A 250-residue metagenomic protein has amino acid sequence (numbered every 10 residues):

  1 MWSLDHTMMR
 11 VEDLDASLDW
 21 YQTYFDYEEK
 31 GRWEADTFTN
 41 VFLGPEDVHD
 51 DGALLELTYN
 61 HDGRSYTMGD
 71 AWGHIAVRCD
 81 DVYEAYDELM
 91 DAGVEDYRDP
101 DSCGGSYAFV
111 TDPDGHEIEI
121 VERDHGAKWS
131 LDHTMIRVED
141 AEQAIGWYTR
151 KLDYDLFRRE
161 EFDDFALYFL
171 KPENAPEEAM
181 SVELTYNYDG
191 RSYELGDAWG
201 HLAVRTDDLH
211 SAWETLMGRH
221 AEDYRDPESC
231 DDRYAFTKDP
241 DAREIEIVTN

Functional and structural regions predicted by a protein language model:
M1-S3, T67-W72, S102, K128-S130 (+2 more regions): Short glycine-enriched loop/turn motifs at secondary-structure junctions
W2, M8-G52, I136-V182: Core segments of cupin and vicinal oxygen chelate
H6, G31-R32, F42, V77 (+5 more regions): Vicinal oxygen chelate
L14, V82, A141, L209-H210: Residues at or immediately preceding the N-termini of alpha-helices
H49, D62-R64, A175-P176, D189-R191: Active-site/binding-pocket entry motifs
L54-L57, W72, L131, V182-L184 (+1 more regions): Short, structured motif recognition centered on aromatic/hydrophobic residues
Y59-H61, E122-H125, Y186-Y188, N250: Acetyl-CoA-dependent GNAT
S181, T185, Y193, A212: Acidic/His-leaning functional-site neighborhoods
